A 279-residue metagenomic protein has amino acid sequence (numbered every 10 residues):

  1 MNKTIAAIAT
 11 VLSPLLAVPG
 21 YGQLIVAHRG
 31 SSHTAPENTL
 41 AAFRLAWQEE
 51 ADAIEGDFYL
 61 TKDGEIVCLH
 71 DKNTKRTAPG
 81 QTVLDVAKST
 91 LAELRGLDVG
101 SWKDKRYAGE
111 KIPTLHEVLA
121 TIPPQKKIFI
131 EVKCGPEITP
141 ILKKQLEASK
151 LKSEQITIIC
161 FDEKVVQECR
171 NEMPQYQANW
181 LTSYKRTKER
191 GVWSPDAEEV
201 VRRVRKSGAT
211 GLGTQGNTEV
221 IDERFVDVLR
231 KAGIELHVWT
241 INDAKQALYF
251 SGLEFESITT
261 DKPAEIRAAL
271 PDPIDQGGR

Functional and structural regions predicted by a protein language model:
M1-A7: Positively charged n-region of N-terminal signal peptides that target proteins for export
A7-A17: Bacterial N-terminal signal peptides
V18-R279: Phosphate-group recognition and catalysis centered on beta-loop-alpha active-site segments
